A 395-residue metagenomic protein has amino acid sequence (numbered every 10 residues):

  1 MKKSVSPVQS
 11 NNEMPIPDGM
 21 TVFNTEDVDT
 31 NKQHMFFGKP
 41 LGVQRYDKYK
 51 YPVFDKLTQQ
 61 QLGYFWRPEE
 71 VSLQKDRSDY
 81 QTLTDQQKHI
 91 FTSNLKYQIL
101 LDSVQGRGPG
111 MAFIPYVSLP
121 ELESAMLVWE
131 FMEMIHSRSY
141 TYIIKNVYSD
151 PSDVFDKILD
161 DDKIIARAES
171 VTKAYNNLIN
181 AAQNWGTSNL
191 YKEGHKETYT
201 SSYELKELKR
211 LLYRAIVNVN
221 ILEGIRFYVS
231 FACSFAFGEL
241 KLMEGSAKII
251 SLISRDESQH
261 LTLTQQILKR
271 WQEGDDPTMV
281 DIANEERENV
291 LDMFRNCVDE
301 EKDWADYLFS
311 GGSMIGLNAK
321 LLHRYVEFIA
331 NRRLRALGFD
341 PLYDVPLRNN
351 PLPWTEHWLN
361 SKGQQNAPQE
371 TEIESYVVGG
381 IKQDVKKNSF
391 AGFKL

Functional and structural regions predicted by a protein language model:
K2-L395: Non-heme di-metal
